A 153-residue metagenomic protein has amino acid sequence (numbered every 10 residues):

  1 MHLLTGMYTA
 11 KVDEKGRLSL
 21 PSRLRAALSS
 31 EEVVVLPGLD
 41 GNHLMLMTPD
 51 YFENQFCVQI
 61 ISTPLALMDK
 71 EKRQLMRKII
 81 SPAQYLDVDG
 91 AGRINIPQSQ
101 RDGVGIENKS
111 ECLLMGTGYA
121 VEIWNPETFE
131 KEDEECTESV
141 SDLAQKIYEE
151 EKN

Functional and structural regions predicted by a protein language model:
M1-A10, E14-K15, R23-L86, G90-A91 (+1 more regions): Flexible "stalk/tail and boundary" regions
